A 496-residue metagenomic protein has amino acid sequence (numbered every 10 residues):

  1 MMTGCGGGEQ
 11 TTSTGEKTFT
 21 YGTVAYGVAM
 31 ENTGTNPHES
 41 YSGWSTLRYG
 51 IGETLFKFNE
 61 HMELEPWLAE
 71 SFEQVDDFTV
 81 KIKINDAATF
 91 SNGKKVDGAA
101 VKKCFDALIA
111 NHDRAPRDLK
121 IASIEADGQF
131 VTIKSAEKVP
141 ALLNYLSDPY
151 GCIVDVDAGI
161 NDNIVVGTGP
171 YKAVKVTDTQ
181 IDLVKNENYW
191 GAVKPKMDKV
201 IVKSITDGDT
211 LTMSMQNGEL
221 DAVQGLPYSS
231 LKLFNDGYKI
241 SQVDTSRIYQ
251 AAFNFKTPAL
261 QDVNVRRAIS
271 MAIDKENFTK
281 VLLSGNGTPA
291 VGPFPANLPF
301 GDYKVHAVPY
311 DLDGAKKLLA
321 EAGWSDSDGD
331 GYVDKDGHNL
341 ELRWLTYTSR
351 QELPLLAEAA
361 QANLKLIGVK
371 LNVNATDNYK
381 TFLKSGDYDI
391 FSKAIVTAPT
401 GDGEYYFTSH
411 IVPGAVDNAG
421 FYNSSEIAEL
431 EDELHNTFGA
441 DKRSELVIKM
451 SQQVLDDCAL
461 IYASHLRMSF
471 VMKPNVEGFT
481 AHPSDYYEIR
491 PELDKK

Functional and structural regions predicted by a protein language model:
G22-V75, K83, V166, S484-D485: N-terminal lobe/hinge region of extracytoplasmic solute-binding protein
Y41, E63, N144-P195, K199 (+3 more regions): Gly/Pro-rich hinge or "lid" segments in bacterial periplasmic/extracellular proteins
E70-H112, A259: Aromatic- and charge-enriched surface segment that lines or borders ligand/interaction sites
E73-D77, K81, R114-V156: Surface-exposed binding/hinge segments that line and control ligand-binding clefts or catalytic entry sites
G159, N188-K232, K370: Ligand-site clamp/hinge motif
Q180, A272-D302, E352-Q361, L383-K496: Detector for C-terminal structural segments
P289-S327, T348-P354: Structural transition elements
D326-T397: Ligand/substrate-recognition segments at binding pockets and active sites
